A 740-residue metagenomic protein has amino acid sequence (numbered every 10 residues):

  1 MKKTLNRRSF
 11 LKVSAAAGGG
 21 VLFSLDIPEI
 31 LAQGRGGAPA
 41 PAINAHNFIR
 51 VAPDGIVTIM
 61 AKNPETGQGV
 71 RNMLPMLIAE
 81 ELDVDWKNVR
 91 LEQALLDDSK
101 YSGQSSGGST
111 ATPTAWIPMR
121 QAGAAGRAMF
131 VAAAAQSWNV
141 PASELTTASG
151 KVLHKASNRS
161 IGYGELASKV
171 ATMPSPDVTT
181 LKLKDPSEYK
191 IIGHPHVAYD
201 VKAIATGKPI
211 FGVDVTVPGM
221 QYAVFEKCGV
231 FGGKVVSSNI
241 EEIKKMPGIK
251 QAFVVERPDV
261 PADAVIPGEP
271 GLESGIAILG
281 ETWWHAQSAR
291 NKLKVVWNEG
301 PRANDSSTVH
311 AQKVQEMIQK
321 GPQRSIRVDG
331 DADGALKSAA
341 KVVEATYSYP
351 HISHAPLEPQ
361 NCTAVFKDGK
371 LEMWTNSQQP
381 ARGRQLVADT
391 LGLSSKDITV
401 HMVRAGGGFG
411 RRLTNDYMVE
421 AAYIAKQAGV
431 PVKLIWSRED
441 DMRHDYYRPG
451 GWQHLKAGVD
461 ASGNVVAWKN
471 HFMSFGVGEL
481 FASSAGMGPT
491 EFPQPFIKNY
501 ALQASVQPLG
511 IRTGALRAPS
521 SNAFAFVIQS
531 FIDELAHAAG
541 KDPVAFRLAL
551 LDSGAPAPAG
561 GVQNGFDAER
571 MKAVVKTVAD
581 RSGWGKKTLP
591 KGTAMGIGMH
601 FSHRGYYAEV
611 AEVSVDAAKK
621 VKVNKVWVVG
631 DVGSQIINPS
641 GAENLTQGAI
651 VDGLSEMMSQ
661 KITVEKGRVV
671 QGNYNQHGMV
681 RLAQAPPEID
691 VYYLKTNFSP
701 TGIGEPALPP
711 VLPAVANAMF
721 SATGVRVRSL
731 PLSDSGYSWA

Functional and structural regions predicted by a protein language model:
K2-G630, K661, N673, L682-Y692 (+3 more regions): Structural alpha/beta core scaffold segments of enzyme domains
P519, Y692-A707: Amphipathic, heptad-repeat alpha-helical segments used for oligomerization and assembly
G633-I637: Cytochrome P450 core scaffold surrounding the K-helix E-X-X-R motif and the conserved "meander" helix-loop region
S640-Q676: Active-site "cap" helix and flanking loop/linker of ATP-utilizing ligase/carboxylase catalytic domains
I650, P706-V715: Conserved phosphate/anionic-ligand binding catalytic regions in large, soluble enzymes, centered on
